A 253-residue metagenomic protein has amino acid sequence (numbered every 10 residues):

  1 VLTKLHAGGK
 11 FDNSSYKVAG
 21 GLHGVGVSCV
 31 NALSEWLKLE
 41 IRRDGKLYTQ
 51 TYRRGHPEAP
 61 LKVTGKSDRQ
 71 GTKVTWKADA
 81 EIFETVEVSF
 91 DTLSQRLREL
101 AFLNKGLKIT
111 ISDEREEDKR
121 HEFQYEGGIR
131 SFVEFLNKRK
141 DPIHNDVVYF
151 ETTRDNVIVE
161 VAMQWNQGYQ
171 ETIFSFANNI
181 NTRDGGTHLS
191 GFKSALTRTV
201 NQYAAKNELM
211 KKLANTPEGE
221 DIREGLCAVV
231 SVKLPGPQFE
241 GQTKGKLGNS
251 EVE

Functional and structural regions predicted by a protein language model:
V1: Short basic (Lys/Arg) and small-residue
K4, G8-F135: GHKL-type ATPase core
D91, R98-L100, G106, T110-T243: GHKL/Histidine-kinase-like ATPase module
N249-S250: A sensor for short, sequence-defined functional sites
E253: Extended, charged alpha/beta regions that create polyanion-binding interfaces
